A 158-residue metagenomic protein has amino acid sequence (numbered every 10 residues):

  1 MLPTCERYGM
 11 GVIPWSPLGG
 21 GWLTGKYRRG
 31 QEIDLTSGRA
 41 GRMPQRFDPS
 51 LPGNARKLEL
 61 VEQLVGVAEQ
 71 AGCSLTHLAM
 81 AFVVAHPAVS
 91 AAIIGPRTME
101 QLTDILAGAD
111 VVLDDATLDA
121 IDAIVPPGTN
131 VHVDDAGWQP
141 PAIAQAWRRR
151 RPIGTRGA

Functional and structural regions predicted by a protein language model:
M1-A40, S74: Aromatic-lined glycan-binding groove of carbohydrate-active enzymes
R7, Q31, L35-Q70, A85-V89 (+2 more regions): Terminal-tail/helix-coil boundary detector
G11-I13, S90-I93: Structural preference for beta-strand elements that scaffold enzyme active sites
L18, A81, D119: Residue-level "edge-of-site" marker
G19-G20, V83, T98: Positions that flank functional sites
G53, A81, I94: Glycine- and other small-residue-rich loops at beta-strand/loop junctions that grip anionic moieties
G72-L75, I94, L113: Short, surface-exposed helix-loop/turn micro-motifs enriched in polar/charged residues
L78: Glycine/threonine-rich phosphate-binding loop and adjacent beta-strand/alpha-helix elements that clamp
